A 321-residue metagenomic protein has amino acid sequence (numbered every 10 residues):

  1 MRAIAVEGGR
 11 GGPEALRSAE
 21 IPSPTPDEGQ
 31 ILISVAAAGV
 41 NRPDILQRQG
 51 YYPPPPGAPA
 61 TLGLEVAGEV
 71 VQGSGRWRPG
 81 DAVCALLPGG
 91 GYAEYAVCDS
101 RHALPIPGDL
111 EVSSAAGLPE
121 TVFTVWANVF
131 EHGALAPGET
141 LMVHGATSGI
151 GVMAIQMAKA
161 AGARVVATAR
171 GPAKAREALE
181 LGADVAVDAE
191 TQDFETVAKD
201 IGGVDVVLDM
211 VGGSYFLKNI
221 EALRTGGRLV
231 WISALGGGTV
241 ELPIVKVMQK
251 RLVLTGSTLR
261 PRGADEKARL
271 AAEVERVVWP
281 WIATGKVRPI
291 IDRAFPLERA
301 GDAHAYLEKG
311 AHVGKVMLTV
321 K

Functional and structural regions predicted by a protein language model:
M1, K267-K321: C-terminal hydrophobic helical "lid"/dimerization subdomain of Rossmann-like NAD(P)H-dependent oxidoreductases
P22-V40, Q49-G90: Glycine-rich beta-strand-centered segment in the early N-terminal region that forms part of a ligand/cofactor-binding
L46, A82-G145: NAD(P)H dinucleotide-binding glycine-rich loop of Rossmann-like/cofactor-binding domains, especially the beta1-alpha1
A82, T140, R164, G227-R228 (+1 more regions): Short glycine-centered segments of the SAM/dcSAM-binding site in methyltransferase folds
A116-T191: Mid-domain Rossmann-like dinucleotide-binding core that forms the NAD(H)/NADP(H) cofactor-binding site
D193-G202: Short amphipathic alpha-helix with an adjacent loop that forms part of the alpha/beta core around
S214-K286, T319-K321: Glycine-rich phosphate-binding loop and adjacent beta-alpha segment of Rossmann(oid) nucleotide-cofactor-binding
